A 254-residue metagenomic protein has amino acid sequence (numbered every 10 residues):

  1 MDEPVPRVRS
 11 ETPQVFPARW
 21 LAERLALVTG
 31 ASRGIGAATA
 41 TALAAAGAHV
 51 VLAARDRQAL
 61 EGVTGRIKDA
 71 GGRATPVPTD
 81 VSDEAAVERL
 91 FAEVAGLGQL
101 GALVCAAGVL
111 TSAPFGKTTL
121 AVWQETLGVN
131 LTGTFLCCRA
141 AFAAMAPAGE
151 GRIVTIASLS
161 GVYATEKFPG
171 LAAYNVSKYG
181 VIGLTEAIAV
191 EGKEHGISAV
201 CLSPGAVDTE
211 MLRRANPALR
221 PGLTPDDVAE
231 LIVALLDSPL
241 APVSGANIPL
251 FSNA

Functional and structural regions predicted by a protein language model:
E3-R7, E194-I197, C201-L202, P217-A254: C-terminal helical subdomain
L25, S32-R33: Conserved glycine-rich cofactor-binding loop
R57-Q58, P78-R89, L120: The beta1-alpha1 cofactor-binding region of Rossmann-like NAD(H)/NADP(H)-dependent oxidoreductases
P114-F115, V122-L127: Substrate-binding pocket helix/loop in short-chain dehydrogenase/reductase
C138, Y174-S177, T185: Active-site helix of classical SDR
S158: Residue(s) in the substrate-gating loop at a strand-loop-helix junction that position the organic substrate next
E166, A187-I197: Active-site-adjacent segment of SDR/Rossmann-fold oxidoreductases
